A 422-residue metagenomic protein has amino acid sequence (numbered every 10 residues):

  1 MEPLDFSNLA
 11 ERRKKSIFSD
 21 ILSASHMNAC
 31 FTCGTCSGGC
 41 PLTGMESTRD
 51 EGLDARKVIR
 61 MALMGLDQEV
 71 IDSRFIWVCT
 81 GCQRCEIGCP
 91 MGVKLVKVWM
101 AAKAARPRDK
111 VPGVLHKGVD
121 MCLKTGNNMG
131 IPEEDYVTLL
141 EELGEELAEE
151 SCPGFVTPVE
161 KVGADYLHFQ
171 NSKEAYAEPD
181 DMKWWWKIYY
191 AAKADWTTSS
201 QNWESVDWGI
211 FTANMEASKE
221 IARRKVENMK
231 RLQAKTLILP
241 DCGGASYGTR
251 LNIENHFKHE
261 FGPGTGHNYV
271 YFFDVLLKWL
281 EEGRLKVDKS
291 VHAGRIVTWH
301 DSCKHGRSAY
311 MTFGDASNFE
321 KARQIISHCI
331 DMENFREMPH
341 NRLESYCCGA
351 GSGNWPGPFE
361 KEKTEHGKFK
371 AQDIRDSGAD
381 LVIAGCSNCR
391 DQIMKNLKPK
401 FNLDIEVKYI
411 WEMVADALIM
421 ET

Functional and structural regions predicted by a protein language model:
P3-A24, M45-C82, G92-N127, F359-S377 (+1 more regions): Ferredoxin-type iron-sulfur electron-transfer modules in oxidoreductases and energy-metabolism complexes
F18-I21, M27, I59-H256: Iron-sulfur-cluster electron-transfer modules
C30-C36, C40, C79-C85, C89 (+4 more regions): Short cysteine clusters
C36-L42, E46, C85-M91, L95 (+2 more regions): Secreted/processed peptides and extracellular or luminal domains of membrane proteins
G163-D165, Q233-K235, G266, D288-I296 (+2 more regions): A general structural motif
K173-P263, G306, Y310-S317, Q324-H328 (+1 more regions): Cofactor-cradling patches in redox/metallo enzymes
Y269-A309, A316, I325-M332, R342-C347: Catalytic cores of enzyme domains
